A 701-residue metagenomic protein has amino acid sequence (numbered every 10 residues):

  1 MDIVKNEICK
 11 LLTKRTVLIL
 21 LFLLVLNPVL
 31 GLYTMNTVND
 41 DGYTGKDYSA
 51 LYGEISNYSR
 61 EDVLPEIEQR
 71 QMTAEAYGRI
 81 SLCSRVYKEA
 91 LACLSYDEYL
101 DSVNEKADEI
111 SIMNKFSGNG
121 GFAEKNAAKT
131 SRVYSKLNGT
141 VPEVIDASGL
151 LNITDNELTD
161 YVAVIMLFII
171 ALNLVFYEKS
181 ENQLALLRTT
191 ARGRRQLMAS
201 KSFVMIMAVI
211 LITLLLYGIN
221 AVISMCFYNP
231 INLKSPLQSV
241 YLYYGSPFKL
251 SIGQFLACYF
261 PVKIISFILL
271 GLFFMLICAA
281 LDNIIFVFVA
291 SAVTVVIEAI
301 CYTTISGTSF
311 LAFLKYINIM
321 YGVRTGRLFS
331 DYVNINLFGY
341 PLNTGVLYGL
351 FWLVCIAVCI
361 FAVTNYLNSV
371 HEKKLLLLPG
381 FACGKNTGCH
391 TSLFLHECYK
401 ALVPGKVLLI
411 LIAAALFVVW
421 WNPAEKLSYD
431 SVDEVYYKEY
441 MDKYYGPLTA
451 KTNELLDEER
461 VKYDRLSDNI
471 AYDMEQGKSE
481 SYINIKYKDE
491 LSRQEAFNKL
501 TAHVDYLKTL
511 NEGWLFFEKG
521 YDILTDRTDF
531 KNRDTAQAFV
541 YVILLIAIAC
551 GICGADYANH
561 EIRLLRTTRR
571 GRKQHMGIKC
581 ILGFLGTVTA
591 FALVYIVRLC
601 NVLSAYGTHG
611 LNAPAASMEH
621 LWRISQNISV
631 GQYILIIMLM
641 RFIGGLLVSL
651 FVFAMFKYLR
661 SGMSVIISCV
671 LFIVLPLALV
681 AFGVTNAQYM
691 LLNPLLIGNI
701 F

Functional and structural regions predicted by a protein language model:
M1-L12, L187, H390-L402: A short amphipathic helical element positioned immediately N-terminal to and/or at the very start of a transmembrane
I8-L23, I284-F286, C398-A413, G662-M663: Membrane-interface helix starts
T16, G193-R194, N283-F288, G571-R572 (+1 more regions): Membrane-helix interface segments
V17, G31, S266-F274, V295 (+5 more regions): Alpha-helical transmembrane segments of multi-pass membrane transporters/translocases
V17, L23-Q71, A107-I110, N114 (+9 more regions): Secretory targeting signals
F22-L24, I285-E298, L411-F417, M663-P676: Central hydrophobic cores of alpha-helical transmembrane segments in multi-pass integral membrane proteins
A171-L186, T190, R194, A549-L564 (+1 more regions): Transmembrane helix boundary and interhelical loop/hinge segments in multi-pass membrane proteins
